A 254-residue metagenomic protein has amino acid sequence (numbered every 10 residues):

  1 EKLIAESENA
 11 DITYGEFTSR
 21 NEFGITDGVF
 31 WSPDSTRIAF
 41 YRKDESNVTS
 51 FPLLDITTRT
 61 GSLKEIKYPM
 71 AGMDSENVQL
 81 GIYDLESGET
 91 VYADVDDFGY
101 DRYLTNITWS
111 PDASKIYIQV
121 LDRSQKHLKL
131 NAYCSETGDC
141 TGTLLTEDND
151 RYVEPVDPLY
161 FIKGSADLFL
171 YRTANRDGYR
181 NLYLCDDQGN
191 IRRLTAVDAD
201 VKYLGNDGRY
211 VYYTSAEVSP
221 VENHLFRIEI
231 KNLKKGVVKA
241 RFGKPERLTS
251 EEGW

Functional and structural regions predicted by a protein language model:
L3-V29, R37-Y92, K235: Predominantly five- to eight-bladed beta-propeller fold
N9-T26, F98-L104, N149-V156, A199-Y203 (+1 more regions): Short glycine-/Asp-/Thr-/Trp-enriched loop segments that recur within the blades of beta-propeller repeat domains
E16-T18, E89-D96, G142-N149, N190-T195 (+1 more regions): A short beta-strand motif characteristic of beta-propeller blades
D27-F30, A39-E45, M70-D74, T108-P111 (+9 more regions): Beta-strand C-termini and the immediately following turn/loop, strongest in propeller blades
N47-L53, N77-Q79, Q125-A132, G178-Y183 (+1 more regions): Structural motif
D84-G88, S135-G138, D186-G189, I230-L233: Short loop/turn segments that connect beta-strands within beta-propeller blades
D84-L85, E89-D122: Long hydrophobic segments that form regular secondary structure
